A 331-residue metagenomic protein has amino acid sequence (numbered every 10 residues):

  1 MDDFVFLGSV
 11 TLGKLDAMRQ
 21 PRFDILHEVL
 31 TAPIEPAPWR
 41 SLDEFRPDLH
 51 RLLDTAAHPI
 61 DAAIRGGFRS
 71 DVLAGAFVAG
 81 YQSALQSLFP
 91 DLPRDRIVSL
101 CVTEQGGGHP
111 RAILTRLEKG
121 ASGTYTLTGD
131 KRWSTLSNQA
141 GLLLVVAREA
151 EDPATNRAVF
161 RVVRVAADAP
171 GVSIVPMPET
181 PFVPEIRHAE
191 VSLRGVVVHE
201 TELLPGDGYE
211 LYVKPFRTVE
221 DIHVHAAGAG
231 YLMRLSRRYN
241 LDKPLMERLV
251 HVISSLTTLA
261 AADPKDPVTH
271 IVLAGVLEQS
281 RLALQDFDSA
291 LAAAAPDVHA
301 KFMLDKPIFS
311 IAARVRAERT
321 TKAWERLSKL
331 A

Functional and structural regions predicted by a protein language model:
D2-A62, I222-A331: Alpha-helical interface subdomain recognition
D2-T135: Glycine-rich flavin
L85, L127-G129, V163, L193 (+1 more regions): Buried hydrophobic positions in well-ordered alpha/beta secondary-structure cores of metabolic enzymes
P110, T135-S137, V172-I174, E200-E202: Short helix/loop capping segments that flank catalytic or ligand/cofactor-binding pockets
L114, F160-V162, E190: Well-ordered beta-strand positions in beta-sheet-rich domains
G120-S122, R148-D152, A167-P170, R194-E202: Short loop segments at secondary-structure junctions
T128-A167: DPxDG-like acidic metal-binding loop motif
P178-L259: Glycine-rich beta->alpha junctions and the first turn(s) of the following alpha-helix
